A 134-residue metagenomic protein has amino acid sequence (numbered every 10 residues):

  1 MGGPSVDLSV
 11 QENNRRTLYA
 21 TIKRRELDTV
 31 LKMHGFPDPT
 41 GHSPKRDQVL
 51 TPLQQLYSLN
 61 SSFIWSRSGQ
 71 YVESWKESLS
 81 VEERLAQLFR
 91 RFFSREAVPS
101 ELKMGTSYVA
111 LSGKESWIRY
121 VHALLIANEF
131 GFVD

Functional and structural regions predicted by a protein language model:
M1-F92, E96, L111, L124-D134: An acidic, gly/pro-interrupted, aromatic-rich
L102-G113: Amphipathic alpha-helical segments that form the core helices of the histone-fold
E115-W117: Loop/turn elements at helix/coil->beta-strand transitions in domains of secreted/extracellular proteins
Y120: Globin-like tetrapyrrole-binding proteins
